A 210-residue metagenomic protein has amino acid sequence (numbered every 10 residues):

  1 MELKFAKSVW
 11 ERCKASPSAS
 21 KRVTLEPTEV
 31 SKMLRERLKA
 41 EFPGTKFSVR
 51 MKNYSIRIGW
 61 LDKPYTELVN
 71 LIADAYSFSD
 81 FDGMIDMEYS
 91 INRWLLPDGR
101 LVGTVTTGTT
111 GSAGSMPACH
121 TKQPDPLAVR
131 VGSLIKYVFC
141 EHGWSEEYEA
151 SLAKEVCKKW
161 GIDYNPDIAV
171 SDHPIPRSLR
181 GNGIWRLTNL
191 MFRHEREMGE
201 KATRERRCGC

Functional and structural regions predicted by a protein language model:
E2-C210: Intrinsic low-complexity, intrinsically disordered or marginally ordered coil/linker segments
